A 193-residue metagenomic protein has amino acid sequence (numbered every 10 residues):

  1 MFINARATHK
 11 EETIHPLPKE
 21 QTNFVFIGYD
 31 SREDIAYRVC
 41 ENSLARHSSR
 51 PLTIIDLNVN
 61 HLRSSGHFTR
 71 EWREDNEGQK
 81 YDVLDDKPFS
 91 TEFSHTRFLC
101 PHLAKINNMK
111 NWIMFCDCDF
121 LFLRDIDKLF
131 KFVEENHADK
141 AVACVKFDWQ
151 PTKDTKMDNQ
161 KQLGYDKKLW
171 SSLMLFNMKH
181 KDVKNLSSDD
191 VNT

Functional and structural regions predicted by a protein language model:
F2-T193: Glycosyltransferase catalytic domains, chiefly GT-A lineage
